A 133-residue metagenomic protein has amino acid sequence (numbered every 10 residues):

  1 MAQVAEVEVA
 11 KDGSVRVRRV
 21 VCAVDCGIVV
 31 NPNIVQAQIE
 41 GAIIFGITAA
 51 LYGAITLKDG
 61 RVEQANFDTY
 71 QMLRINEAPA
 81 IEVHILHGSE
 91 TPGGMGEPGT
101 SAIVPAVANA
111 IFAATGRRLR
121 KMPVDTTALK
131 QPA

Functional and structural regions predicted by a protein language model:
M1-A133: C-terminal catalytic domains of large/alpha subunits in multi-subunit enzymes
